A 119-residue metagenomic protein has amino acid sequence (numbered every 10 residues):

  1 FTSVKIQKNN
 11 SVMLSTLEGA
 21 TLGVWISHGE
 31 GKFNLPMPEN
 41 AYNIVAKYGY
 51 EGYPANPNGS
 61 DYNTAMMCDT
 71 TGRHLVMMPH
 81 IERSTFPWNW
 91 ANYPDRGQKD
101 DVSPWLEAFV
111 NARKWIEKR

Functional and structural regions predicted by a protein language model:
F1-R119: Amide-donor transfer/coupling interface in amidating biosynthetic enzymes
